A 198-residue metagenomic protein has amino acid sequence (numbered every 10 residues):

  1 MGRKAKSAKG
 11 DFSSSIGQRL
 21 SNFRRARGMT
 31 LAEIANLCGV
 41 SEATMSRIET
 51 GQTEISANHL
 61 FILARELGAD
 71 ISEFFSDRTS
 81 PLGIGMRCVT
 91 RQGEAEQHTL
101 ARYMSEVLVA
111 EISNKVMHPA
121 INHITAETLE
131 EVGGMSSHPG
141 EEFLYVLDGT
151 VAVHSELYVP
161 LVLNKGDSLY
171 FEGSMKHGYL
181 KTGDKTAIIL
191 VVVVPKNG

Functional and structural regions predicted by a protein language model:
Q18-A35: Short basic helix-loop element that most often maps to the first helix and adjoining turn of HTH DNA-binding modules
V40-I55: Recognition helix of helix-turn-helix/homeodomain-like DNA-binding domains that insert into the DNA major groove
N58-E73: DNA major-groove recognition helix of helix-turn-helix/homeodomain DNA-binding modules
C88-A95, A101-E111, P119-H138, G173-K176: Conserved short histidine dyad/triad with adjacent acidic residue
P119-H123, Y170, D184-G198: A short hydrophobic beta-strand segment most commonly corresponding to one strand of the jelly-roll/cupin
H138-E156: Glycine- and acidic-residue-biased ligand/ion/polar-headgroup-sensing regions
V153-H154, L161, H177-G183: Short beta-strand His + acidic residue motifs that chelate non-heme Fe in jelly-roll/DSBH and cupin folds
L157-E172: Short acidic-glycine-tyrosine-enriched beta hairpin
